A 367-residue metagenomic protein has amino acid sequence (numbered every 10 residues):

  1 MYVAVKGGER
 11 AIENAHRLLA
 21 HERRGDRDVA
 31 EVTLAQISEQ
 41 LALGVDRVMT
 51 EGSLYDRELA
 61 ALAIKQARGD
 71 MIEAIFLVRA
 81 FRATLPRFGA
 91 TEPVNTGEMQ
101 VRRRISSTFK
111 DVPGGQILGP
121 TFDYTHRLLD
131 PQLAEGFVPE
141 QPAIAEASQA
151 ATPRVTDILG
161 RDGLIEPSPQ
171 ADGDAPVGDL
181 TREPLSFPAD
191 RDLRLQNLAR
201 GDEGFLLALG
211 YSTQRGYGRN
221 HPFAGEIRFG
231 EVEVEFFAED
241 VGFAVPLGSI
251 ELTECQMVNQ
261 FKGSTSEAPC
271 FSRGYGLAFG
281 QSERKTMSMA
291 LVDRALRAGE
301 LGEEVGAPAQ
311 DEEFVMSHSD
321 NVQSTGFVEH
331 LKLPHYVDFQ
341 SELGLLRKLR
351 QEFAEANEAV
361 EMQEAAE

Functional and structural regions predicted by a protein language model:
M1-I227, F243, A359-E367: Short, amphipathic alpha-helical interaction segments embedded in low-complexity terminal/linker regions of eukaryotic
I144-E367: Acidic, serine/proline-rich low-complexity intrinsically disordered regions
